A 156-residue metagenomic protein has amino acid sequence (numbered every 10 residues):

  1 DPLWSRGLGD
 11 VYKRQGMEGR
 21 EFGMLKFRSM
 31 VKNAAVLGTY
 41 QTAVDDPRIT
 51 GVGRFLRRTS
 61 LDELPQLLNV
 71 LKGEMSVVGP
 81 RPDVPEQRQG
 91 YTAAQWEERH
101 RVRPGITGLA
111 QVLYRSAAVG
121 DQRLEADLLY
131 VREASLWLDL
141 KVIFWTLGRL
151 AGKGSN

Functional and structural regions predicted by a protein language model:
D1-Y12: Single conserved hydrophobic/aromatic residue that forms the stacking wall/gate of nucleotide- or nucleobase-binding
D10-V31: Active-site and channel-lining beta-strand-loop segments that bind or position nucleotide-derived/phosphorylated
V31-A34, E74: Feature marks short, surface-exposed loop/turn motifs that line or immediately flank catalytic pockets and channel
V36, Q41-I49: Elongated extramembrane "stalk/tether" segments
Y40-A43, P65-N156: Hydrophobic structural segments characteristic of membrane proteins
